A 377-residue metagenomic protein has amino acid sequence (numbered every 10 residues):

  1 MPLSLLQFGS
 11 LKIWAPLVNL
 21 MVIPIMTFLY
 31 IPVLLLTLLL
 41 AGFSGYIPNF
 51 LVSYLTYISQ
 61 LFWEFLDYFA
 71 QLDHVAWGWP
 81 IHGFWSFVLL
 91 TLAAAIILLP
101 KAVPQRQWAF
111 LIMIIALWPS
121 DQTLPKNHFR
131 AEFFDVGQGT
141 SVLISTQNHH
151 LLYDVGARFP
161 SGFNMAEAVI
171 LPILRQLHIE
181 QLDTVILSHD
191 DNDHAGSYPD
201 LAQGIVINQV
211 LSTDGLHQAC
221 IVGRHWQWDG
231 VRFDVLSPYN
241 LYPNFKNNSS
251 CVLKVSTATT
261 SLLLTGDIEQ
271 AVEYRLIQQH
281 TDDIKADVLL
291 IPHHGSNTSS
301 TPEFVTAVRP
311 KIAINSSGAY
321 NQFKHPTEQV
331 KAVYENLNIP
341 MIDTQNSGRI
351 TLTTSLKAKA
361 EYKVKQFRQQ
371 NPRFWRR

Functional and structural regions predicted by a protein language model:
M1-L90, L276, D283-I284, V288 (+2 more regions): Internal transmembrane alpha-helical bundles of multi-pass membrane proteins
M21, I58, D135, I144 (+11 more regions): Divalent metal-coordination and catalytic microenvironments
P32-L35, K126-I173, Q181, K246-E269: Conserved beta-strand hairpin/beta-sheet module of binuclear metal-dependent hydrolase folds, prominently
Q71-A131: Glycine- and aromatic-enriched alpha-helical transmembrane segments of multi-pass membrane proteins
L152-D154, D183-L187, Q209-S212, D234 (+4 more regions): Structural recognition of the beta-strand scaffold that forms the well-ordered cores of secreted hydrolase catalytic
A166, N192, G196-L201, P238-P326: Active-site-proximal loop/helix segments of hydrolase catalytic cores
I186, D190-G223, P310: Active-site HxH/HxHxD metal-binding segment of metal-dependent hydrolases
D214-D234, L241-N247, A319-R377: Binuclear metal-ion centers of metallo-dependent hydrolases, dominated by the metallo-beta-lactamase
